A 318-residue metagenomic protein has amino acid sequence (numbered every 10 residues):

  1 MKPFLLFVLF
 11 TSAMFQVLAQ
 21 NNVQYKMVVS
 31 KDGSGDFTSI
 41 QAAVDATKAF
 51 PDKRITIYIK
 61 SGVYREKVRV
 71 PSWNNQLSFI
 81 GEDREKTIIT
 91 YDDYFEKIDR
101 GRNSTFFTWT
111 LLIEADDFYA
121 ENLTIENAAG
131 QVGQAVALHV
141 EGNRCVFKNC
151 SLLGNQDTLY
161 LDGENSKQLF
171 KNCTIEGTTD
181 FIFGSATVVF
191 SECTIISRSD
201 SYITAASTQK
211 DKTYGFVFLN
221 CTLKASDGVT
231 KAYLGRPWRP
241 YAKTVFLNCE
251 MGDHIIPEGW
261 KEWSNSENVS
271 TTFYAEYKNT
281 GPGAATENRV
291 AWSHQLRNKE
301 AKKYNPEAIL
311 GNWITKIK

Functional and structural regions predicted by a protein language model:
M1-V23: Bacterial Sec-dependent N-terminal signal peptides
Q20-K318: Sequence-level preference for short, compositionally simple segments enriched in small aliphatic or small polar residues
